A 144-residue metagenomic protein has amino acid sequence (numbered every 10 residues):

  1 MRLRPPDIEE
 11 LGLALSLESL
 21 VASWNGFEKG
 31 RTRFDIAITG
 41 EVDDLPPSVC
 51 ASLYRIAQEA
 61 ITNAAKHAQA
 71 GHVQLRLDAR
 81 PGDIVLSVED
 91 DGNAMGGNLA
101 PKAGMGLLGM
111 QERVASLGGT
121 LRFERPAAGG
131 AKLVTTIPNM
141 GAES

Functional and structural regions predicted by a protein language model:
M1-S144: Coiled-coil dimerization/phosphotransfer module
